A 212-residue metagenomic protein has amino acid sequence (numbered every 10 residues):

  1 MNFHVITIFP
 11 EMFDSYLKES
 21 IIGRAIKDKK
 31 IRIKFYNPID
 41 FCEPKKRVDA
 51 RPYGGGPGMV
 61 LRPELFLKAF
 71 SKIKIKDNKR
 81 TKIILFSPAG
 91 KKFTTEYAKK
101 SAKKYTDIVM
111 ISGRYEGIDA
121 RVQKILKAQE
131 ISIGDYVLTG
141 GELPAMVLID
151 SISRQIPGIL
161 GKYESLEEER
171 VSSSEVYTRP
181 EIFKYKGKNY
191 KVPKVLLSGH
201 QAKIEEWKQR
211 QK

Functional and structural regions predicted by a protein language model:
M1-I73, S198, A202-Q211: N-terminal nucleotide/polyanion-binding subdomain common to many enzyme families
H4-I6, K34-Y36, I84, I108-V109 (+1 more regions): Hydrophobic/aromatic beta-strand patches that form the interior of the parallel beta-sheet core in alpha/beta enzyme
F9, F86-P88, I111-R114, G134 (+1 more regions): Short His-Asn-centered micro-motif
S20-R24, K99-K103, I125-L126: Short, solvent-exposed amphipathic alpha-helical segments in soluble enzyme and RNA/protein-processing domains
I39-P44, K91, V137-G140: A short acidic, often aromatic-flanked loop/helix-cap motif at beta-alpha or helix-coil junctions that lines enzyme
L61-S112, D119-A120: S-adenosyl-L-methionine/SAH cofactor-binding core of RNA-modifying enzymes
I118, V122-S165: Structured adenosyl-cofactor binding patch, chiefly the S-adenosyl-L-methionine
L143, Q155-K194: Internal, active-site/partner-interface "lid" segment
